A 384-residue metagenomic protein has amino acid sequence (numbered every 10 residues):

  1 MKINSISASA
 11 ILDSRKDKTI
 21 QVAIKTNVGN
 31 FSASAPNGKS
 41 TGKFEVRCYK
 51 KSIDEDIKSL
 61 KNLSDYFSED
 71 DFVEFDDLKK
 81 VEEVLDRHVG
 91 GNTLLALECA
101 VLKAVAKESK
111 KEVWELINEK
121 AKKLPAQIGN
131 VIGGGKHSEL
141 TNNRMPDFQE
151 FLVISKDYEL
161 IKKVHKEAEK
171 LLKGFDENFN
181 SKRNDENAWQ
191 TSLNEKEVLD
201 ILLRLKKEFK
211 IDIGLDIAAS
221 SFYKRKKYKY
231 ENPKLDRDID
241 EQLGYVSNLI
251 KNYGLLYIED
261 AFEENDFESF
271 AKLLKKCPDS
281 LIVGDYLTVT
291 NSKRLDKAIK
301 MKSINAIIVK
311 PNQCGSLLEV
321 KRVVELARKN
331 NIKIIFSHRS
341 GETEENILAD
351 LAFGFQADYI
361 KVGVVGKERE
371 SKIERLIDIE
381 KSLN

Functional and structural regions predicted by a protein language model:
M1, D17, V28-N30, K111-V113 (+10 more regions): Short coil/turn connectors at secondary-structure junctions
M1-I20: Short, Gly/Pro- and small/polar-rich lid/capping loops
A10, I20-T26, A33-N37, G129-V153 (+2 more regions): Short beta-strand elements
D13-S14, E83-A100, A126-L140: Glycine/serine-rich anion-binding loops at beta->alpha junctions that coordinate negatively charged ligand groups
P36-K111, E115: Metal- or metallocofactor-binding catalytic centers and their adjacent structured scaffolds across diverse enzyme
K122-N187: Mobile "lid/hinge" segments at catalytic clefts and subdomain interfaces of large enzymes
E177-N180, W189-N384: Catalytic core of soluble alpha/beta enzymes
